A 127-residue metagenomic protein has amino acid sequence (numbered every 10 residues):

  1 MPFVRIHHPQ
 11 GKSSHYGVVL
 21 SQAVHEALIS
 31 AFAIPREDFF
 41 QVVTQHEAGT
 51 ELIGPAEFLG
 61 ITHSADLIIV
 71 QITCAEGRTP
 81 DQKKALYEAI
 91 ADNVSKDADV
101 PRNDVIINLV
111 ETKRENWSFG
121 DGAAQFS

Functional and structural regions predicted by a protein language model:
M1-S127: Interaction-mediating elements
